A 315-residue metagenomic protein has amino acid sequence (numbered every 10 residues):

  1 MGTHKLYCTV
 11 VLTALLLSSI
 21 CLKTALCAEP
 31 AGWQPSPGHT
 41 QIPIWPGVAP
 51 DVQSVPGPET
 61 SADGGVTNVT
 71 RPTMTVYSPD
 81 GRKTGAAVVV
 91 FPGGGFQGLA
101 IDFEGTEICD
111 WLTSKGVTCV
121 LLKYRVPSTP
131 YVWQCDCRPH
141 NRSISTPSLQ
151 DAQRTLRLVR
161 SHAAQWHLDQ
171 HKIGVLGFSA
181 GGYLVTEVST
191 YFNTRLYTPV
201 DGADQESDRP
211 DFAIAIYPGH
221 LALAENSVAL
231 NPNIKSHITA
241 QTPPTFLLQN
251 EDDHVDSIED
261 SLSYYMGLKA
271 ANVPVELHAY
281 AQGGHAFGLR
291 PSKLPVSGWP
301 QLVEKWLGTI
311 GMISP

Functional and structural regions predicted by a protein language model:
E29-R82: N-terminal cap/lid segment of alpha/beta-hydrolase-fold proteins
G85-G93: Short beta-strand element of the alpha/beta-hydrolase
G95-E104, K123-P147, Y191-F192, Y197 (+2 more regions): Cap/lid segment of the alpha/beta-hydrolase catalytic domain
I101-V120: Short amphipathic alpha-helix adjacent to the substrate-entry channel of hydrolases
P147-I234, A240: Primarily recognizes the serine-hydrolase "nucleophile elbow" in alpha/beta-hydrolase and SGNH/GDSL folds
L247-Q249: Short beta-strand/loop motif that positions the catalytic acidic residue of the alpha/beta-hydrolase fold
H254-D260: Conserved alpha/beta-hydrolase "acid-adjacent" motif
L262-P315: C-terminal catalytic histidine-bearing segment of alpha/beta-hydrolase fold enzymes
